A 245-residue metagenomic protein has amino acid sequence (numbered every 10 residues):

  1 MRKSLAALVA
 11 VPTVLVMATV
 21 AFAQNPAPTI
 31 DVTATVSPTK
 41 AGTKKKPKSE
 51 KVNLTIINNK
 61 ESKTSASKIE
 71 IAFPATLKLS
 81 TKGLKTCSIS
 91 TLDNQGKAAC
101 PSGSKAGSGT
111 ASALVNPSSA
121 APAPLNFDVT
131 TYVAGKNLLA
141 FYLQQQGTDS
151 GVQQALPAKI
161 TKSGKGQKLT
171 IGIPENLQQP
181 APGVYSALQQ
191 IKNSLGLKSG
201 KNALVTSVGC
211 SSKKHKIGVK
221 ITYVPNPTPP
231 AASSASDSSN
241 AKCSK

Functional and structural regions predicted by a protein language model:
M1-A23: Secretory targeting and sorting signals
A23-K245: Ser/Thr/Pro/Gly-rich, low-complexity intrinsically disordered stalk/linker tracts of secreted and surface-exposed
